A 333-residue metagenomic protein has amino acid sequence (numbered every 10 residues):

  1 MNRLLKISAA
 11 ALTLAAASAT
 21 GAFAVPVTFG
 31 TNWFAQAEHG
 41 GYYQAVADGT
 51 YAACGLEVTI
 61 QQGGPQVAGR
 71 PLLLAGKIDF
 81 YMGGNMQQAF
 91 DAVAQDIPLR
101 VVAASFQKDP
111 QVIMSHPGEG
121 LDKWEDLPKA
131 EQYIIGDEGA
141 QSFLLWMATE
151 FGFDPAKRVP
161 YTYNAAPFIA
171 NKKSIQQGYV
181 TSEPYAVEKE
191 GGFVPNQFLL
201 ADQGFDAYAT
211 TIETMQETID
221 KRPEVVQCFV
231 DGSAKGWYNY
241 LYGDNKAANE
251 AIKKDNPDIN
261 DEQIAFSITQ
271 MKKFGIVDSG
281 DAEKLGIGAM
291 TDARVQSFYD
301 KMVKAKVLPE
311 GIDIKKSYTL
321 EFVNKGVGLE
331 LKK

Functional and structural regions predicted by a protein language model:
M1-A9: Bacterial N-terminal signal peptides that target proteins for export
S8-S18: Bacterial N-terminal signal peptides
S18-A24: Sec/Tat signal peptide C-region and signal peptidase I cleavage site
V25-Y161, A165-A170, S174-G178, F198 (+1 more regions): Short, glycine-/small- and polar/acidic-enriched structural segments that line small-molecule recognition paths
Q87, Y163-N260: Pocket-lining segment of extracytoplasmic ligand-binding domains
P155-R158, P195, N256-T269, P309-K316: Short, surface-exposed acidic
K221-V307: Secondary-structure end/capping motifs
D292-K333: Conserved C-terminal helix/tail region of periplasmic/extracytoplasmic solute-binding proteins
